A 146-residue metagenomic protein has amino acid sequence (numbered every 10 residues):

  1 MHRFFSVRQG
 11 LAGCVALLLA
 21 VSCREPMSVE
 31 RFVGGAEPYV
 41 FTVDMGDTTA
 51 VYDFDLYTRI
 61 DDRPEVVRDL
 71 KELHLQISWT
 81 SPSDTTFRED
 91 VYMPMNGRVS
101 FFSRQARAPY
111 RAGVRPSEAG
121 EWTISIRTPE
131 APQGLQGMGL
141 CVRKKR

Functional and structural regions predicted by a protein language model:
L19-S22: C-terminal motif of bacterial Sec signal peptides marking the signal peptidase cleavage site
R24-P26: Bacterial signal peptide processing site
T49-L56, V114-P129: Noncatalytic modules at the cell exterior or secretory-pathway interfaces, chiefly beta-strand-rich lectin/adhesion
Y57-V67: Short amphipathic, basic-aromatic surface patches that mediate peripheral association with negatively charged
V67-L75: Short coil-to-beta strand junction motifs in C2/discoidin
E89-P116: An anionic, turn-rich surface loop/hairpin at beta-sheet edges that serves as a generic interaction/coordination patch
P132-V142: Edge beta-strands of jelly-roll/beta-sandwich modules across compartments, strongly enriched in secreted/luminal
